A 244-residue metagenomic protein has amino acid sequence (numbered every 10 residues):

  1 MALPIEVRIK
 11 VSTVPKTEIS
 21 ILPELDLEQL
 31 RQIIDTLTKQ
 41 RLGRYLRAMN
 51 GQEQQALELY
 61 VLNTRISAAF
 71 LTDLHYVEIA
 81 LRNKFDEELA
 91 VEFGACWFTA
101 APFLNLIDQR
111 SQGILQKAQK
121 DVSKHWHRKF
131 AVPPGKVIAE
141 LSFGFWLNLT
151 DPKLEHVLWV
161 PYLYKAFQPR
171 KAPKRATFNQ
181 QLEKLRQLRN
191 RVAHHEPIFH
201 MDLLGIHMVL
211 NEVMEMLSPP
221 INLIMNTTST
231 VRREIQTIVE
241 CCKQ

Functional and structural regions predicted by a protein language model:
A2-N190, H194-L204, M208-Q244: Amphipathic alpha-helical interface elements
